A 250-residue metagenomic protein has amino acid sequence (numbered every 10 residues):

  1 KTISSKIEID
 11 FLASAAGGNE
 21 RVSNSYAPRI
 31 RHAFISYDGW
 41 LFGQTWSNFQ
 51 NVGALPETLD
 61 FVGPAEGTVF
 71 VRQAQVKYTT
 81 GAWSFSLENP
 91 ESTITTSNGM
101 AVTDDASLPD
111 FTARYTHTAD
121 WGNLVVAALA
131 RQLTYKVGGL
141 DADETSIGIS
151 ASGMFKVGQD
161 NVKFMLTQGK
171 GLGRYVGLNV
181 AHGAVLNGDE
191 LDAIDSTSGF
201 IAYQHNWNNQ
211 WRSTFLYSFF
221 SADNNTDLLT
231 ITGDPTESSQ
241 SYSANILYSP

Functional and structural regions predicted by a protein language model:
K1-I94, S107-L108, T112-T118, N123 (+1 more regions): Outer membrane beta-barrel
S23-I30, G67-V71, D104-L108, L140-G148 (+2 more regions): Transmembrane beta-barrel outer-membrane domains
A33, V76, A113, I149-A151 (+2 more regions): Membrane-embedded beta-strands of outer-membrane beta-barrel proteins, especially the hydrophobic/small aromatic
A119-T236: Detector for outer-membrane/organellar transmembrane beta-barrel domains, recognizing the amphipathic beta-strand
A244-P250: Short, intrinsically disordered, charge-balanced linker/junction segments flanking boundaries in proteins
